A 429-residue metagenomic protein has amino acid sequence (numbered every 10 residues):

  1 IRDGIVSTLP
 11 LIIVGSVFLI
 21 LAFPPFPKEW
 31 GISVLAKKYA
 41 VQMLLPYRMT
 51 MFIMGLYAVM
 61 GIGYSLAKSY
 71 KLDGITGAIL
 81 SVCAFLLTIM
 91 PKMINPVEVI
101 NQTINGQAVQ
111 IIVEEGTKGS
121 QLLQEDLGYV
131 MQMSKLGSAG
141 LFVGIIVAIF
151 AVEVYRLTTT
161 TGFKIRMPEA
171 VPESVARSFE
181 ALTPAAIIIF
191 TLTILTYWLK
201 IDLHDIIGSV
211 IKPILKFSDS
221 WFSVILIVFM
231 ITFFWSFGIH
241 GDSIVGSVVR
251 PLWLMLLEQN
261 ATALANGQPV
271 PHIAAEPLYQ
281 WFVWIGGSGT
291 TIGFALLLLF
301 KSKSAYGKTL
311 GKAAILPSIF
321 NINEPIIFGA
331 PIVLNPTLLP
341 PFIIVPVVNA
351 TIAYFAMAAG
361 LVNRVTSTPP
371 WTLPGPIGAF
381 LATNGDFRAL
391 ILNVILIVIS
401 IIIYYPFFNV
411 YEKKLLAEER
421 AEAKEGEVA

Functional and structural regions predicted by a protein language model:
R2-T161, V333: Early transmembrane hairpin of solute transport permeases
L11-F23, Y57-S65, L80-K92, V143-R156 (+5 more regions): Hydrophobic core segments of alpha-helical transmembrane domains in multi-pass membrane transport and ion-translocation
P27, I32-V41, G106-V113, A261-V270 (+2 more regions): Transmembrane alpha-helical segments and their short flanking loops that form helix-hairpins/helix-helix interfaces
A36-V41, F179-A185, L215-L226, A261-V270 (+1 more regions): Membrane-interfacial loop-to-helix junctions in multi-pass transporters
L45-A58, G128, Q132-G144, S220-H240 (+2 more regions): Hydrophobic alpha-helical transmembrane segments
A67, M230-D242, L254-E258, P317 (+1 more regions): Transmembrane alpha-helix interface/packing and boundary motifs in multi-pass membrane proteins, characterized by
P168-E180, V210-S218, G329-P331, P336-T337: Membrane-interface segments at loop-to-transmembrane junctions
E258-P346: Helix-loop-helix junctions within the multi-pass membrane cores of secondary transporters/permeases
